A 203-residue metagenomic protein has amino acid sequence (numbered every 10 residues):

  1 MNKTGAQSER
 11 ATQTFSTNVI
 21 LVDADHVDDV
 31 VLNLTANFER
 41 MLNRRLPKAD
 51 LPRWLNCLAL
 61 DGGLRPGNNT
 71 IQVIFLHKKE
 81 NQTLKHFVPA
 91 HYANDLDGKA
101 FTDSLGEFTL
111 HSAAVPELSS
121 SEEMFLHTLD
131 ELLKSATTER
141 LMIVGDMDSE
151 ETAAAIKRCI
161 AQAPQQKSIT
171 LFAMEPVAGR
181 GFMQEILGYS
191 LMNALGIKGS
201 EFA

Functional and structural regions predicted by a protein language model:
M1-A11: Long, contiguous juxta-domain segments that are non-catalytic but functionally important
F15-V19, A24-D29, A36, R40-M142 (+2 more regions): A charged nuclease-like catalytic/ligand-binding cleft shared by nucleic-acid processing domains
K78, D146, M174-P176: Cofactor-binding loop segments of dinucleotide-utilizing enzymes, especially the Rossmann-like FAD- and NAD(P)+-binding
V115, L126-H127, K157, F172-A173 (+1 more regions): Intrinsically disordered, low-complexity linkers and tails
E131-A136, I156-I169: Short, surface-exposed basic-aromatic patches at helix termini and helix-loop junctions that form
R140-V144, T170-L171: Short hydrophobic alpha-helical runs that function as membrane-insertion/retention elements
M147-A153: Gly/Ser/Thr-rich loops at beta-strand to alpha-helix junctions that form or flank small-molecule/cofactor-binding
A163-G196: Short, flexible loop segments at boundaries between secondary-structure elements
